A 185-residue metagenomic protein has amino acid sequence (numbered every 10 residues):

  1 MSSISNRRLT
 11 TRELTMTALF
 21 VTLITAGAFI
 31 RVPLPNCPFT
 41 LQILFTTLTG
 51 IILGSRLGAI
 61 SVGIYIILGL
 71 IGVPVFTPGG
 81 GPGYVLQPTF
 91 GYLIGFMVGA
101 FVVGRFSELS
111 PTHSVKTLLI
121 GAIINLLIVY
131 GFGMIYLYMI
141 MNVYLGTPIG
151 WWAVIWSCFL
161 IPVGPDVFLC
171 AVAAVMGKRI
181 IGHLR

Functional and structural regions predicted by a protein language model:
M1-I4, T15, L19, A26 (+1 more regions): Short helix-perturbing small/polar motifs within transmembrane alpha-helices
S2-S61, I71: Hydrophobic transmembrane alpha-helices
L9-F20, Q42-T46, G58, P88 (+4 more regions): Residue-level signature of transmembrane alpha-helical entry/exit and packing/kink sites in multi-pass membrane
I24, A28, G50, G69 (+4 more regions): Structural signal for membrane-spanning alpha-helices in multi-pass inner-membrane proteins, emphasizing helix cores
G27-P38, I64-G99: Interfacial aromatic-anchored transmembrane helix boundaries in multi-pass membrane proteins
I30-C37, R56, I71-G79, L109-H113 (+2 more regions): Membrane-interface elements of multi-pass transporters and channels
G63, V98, V102, F106 (+3 more regions): Hydrophobic side-chain positions within alpha-helical transmembrane segments of multi-pass secondary transporters
S114-R185: Membrane-embedded alpha-helical hairpins and interfacial helices in multi-pass inner-membrane proteins
